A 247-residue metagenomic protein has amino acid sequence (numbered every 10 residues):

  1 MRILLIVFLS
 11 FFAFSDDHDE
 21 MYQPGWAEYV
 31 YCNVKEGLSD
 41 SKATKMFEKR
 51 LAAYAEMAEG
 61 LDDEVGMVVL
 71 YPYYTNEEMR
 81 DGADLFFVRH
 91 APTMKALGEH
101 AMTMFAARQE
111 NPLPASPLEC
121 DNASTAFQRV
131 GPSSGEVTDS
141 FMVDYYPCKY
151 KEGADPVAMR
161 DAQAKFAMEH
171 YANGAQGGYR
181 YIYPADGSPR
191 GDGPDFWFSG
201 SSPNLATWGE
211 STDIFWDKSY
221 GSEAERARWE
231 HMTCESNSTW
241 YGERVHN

Functional and structural regions predicted by a protein language model:
R2-F12: Sec-dependent N-terminal signal peptides
F14-A107, S116-N247: Short S/T/G/P-rich N-terminal loop/turn motif that feeds into the first structured element of a domain
P112-L113: Short, solvent-exposed helix-to-loop capping segments enriched in aromatics
